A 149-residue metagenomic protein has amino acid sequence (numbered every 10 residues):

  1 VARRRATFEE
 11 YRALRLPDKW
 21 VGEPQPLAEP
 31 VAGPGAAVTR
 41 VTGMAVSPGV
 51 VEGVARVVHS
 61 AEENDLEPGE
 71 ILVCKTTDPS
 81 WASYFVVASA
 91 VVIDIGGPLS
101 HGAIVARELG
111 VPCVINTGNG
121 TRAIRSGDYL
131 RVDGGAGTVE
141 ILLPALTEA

Functional and structural regions predicted by a protein language model:
V1-A149: Non-catalytic, soluble scaffold/interaction modules
